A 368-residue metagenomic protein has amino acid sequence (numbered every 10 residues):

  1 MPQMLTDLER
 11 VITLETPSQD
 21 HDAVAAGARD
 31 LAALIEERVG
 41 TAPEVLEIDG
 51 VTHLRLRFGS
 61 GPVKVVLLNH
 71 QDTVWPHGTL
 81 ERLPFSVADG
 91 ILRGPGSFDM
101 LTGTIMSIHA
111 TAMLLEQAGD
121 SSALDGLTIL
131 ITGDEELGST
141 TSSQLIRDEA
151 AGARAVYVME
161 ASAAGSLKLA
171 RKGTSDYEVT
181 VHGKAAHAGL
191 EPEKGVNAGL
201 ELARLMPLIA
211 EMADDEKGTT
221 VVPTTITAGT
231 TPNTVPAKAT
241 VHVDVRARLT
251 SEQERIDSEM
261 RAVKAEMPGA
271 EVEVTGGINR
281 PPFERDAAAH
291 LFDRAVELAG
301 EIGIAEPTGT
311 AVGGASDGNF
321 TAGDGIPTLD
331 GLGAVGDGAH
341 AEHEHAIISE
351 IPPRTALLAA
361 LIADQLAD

Functional and structural regions predicted by a protein language model:
M1-P95, E116-S121: Acidic/His- and Gly-rich active-site-bordering loop/insert found across diverse amide/peptide-bond hydrolases
T16, W75, A161-S162, S166-L169 (+1 more regions): Metal-dependent amide/peptide-bond hydrolase catalytic core, centered on the "pita-bread" metallohydrolase fold
E44, V66, T128-L130, E273: A structural signal for isolated positions on well-ordered beta-strands in alpha/beta enzyme cores
K64-V66, L92, D99, R154-V158 (+2 more regions): Short glycine-aspartate micro-motif
L67-N69, L130-T132, Y157-E160, T180-H182 (+1 more regions): Short beta-strand segments
W75, I91-M106, H187, D317: Glycine/serine-rich anion-binding loops at beta->alpha junctions that coordinate negatively charged ligand groups
M100-L101, I105-K172, D214, L366-A367: Acidic/histidine-rich catalytic neighborhood of metal-dependent amide-processing enzymes
